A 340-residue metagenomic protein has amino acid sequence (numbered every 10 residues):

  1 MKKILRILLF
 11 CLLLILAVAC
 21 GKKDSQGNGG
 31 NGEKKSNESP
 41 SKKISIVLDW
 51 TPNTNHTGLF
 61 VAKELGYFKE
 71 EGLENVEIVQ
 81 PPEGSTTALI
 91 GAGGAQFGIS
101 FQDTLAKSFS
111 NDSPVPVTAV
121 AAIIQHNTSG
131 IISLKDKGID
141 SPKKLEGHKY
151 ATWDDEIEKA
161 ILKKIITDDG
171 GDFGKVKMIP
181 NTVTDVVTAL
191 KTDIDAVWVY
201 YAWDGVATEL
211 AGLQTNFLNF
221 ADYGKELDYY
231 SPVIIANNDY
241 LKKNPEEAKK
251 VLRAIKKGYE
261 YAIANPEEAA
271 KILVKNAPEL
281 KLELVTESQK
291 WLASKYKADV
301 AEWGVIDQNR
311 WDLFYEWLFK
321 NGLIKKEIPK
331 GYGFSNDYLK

Functional and structural regions predicted by a protein language model:
K3-F10: Sec-dependent signal peptide recognition, specifically the positively charged N-region followed immediately by
L16-A19: C-terminal motif of bacterial Sec signal peptides marking the signal peptidase cleavage site
G21-K23: Bacterial signal peptide processing site
N28, E33-D172, K177-P180, K191 (+2 more regions): Short, glycine-/small- and polar/acidic-enriched structural segments that line small-molecule recognition paths
E70-G72, F220-L227, K295-Q308: Short, solvent-exposed loop/beta-turn-alpha elements that line the ligand-binding surface or hinge of extracytoplasmic
D185-A277: Pocket-lining segment of extracytoplasmic ligand-binding domains
K242-N321: Secondary-structure end/capping motifs
W311-K340: Conserved C-terminal helix/tail region of periplasmic/extracytoplasmic solute-binding proteins
